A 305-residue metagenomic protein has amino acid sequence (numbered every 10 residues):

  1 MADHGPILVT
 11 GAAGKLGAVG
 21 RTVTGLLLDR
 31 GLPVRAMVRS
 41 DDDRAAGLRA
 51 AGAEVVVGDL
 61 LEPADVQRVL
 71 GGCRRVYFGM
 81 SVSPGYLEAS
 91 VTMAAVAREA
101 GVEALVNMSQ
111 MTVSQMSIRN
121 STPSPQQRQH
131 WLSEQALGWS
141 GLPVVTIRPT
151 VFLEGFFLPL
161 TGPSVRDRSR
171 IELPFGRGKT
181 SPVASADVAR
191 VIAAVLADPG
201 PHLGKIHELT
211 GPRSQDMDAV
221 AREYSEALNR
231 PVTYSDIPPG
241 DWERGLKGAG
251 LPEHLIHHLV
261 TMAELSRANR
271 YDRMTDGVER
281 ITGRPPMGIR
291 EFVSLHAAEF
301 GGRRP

Functional and structural regions predicted by a protein language model:
A2, H202, P239-P305: A hydrophobic C-terminal alpha-helical subdomain
A2-G47, L61-A64, R68-C73, V82-V91 (+4 more regions): Oxidoreductase cofactor-interface core, primarily capturing Rossmann-like NAD(P)-dependent enzymes
T10, G79, G283: Residues lining the SAM
G52-E54, V144: Short, conserved active-site loop motifs that form the nucleotide-linked donor/cofactor pocket
G58: Cofactor-binding loops of NAD(P)H-dependent oxidoreductases, dominated by short-chain dehydrogenase/reductases
